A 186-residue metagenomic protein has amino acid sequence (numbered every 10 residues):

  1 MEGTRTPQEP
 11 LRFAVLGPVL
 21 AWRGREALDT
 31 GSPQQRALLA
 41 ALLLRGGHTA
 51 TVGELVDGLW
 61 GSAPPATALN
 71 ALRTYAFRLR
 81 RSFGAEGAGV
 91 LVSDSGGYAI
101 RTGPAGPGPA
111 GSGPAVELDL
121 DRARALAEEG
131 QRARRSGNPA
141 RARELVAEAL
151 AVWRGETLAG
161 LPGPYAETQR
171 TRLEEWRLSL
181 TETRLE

Functional and structural regions predicted by a protein language model:
E2-A14: Long, low-complexity, charged/polar intrinsically disordered regions in eukaryotic proteins
T4-T6, L28-D29, P33, L44-G47 (+3 more regions): Intrinsically disordered, charged and Pro/Gly-enriched terminal/linker segments that flank large helical-solenoid
L11-A14, G89-D94: Short beta-strand
V15-A27, A99: Short, Lys/Arg-enriched N-terminal segment that forms or immediately precedes the first helix of a structured domain
A27-L59, A76-L79: Short amphipathic alpha-helical recognition elements used for nucleic-acid or partner binding across transcription
R81-E86: Residue cluster at the C-terminal edge of the helix-turn-helix DNA-binding motif
